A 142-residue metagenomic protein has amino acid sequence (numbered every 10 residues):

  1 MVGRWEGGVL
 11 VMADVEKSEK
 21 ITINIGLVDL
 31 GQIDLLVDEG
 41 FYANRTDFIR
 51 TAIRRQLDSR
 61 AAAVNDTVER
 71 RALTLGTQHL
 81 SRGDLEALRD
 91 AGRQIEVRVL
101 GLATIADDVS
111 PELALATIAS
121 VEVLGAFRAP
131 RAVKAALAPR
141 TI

Functional and structural regions predicted by a protein language model:
V2-L10, D58-A91: Short, positively charged interaction helices/loops
V2-V28, V37, T46: Short Lys/Arg-rich basic patches
A13-D14, G31-Q32, A43-T67: Short, basic amphipathic alpha-helical segments that act as recognition/interaction helices in nucleic-acid-binding
V68, G83-E96, D107-A119, A135-T141: Short, T/G/N/S-enriched strand-turn elements that build extracellular solenoid repeat scaffolds
A72, T77, E96, L102 (+2 more regions): Detector for repetitive beta-architecture
G101-L102, D107: Amphipathic protein-protein interaction modules
